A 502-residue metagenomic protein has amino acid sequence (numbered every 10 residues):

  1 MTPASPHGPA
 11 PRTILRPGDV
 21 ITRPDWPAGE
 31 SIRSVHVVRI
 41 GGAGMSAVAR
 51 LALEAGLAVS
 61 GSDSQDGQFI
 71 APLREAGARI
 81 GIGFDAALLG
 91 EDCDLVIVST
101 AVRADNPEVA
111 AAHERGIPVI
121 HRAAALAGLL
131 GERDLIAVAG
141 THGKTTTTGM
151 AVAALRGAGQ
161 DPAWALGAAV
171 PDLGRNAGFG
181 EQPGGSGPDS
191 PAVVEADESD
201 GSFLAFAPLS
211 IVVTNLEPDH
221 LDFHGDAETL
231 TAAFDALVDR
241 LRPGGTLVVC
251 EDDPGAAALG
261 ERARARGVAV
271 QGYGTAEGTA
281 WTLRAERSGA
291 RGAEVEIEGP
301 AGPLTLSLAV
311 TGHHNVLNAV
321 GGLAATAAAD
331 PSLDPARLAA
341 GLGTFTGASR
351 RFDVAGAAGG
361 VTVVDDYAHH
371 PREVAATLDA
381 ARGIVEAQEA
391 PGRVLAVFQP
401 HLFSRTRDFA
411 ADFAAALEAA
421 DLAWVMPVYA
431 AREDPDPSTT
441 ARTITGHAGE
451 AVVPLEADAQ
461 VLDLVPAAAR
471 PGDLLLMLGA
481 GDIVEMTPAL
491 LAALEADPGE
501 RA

Functional and structural regions predicted by a protein language model:
M1-A125, T246, P254, R284-A285 (+1 more regions): N-terminal leader/targeting and accessory segments in enzymes
R23, P27-H36, G44, L51 (+4 more regions): Nucleotide phosphate-binding/pyrophosphate-handling subdomain across enzymes that bind or process nucleotide phosphates
L51-E54, R74, L88, T100-E251 (+2 more regions): Phosphate-binding loop of NTP-binding sites
L57-S64, L247-E251, L395-Q399, A419-A430: Short internal beta-strands
S62-D63, G81-F84, I120-A127, W164-A169 (+5 more regions): Beta-strand->loop->alpha-helix junctions that form or flank phosphate-binding loops in nucleotide-handling enzymes
E91-L95, S190, R470-D473: Short acidic/histidine-rich motifs immediately flanking catalytic phosphotransfer sites in two-component signaling
T362, A414-P471: C-terminal helical cap/extension that packs against the catalytic core of soluble nucleotide-cofactor enzymes
Q460-A493: A glycine-rich beta-strand to alpha-helix segment that forms a phosphate/ribose-binding loop at ligand/cofactor sites
